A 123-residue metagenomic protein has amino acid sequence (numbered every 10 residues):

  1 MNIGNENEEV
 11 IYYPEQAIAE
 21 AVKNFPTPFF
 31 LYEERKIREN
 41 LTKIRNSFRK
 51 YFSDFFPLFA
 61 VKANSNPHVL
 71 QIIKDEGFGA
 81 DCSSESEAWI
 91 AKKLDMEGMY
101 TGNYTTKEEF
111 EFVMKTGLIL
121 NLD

Functional and structural regions predicted by a protein language model:
M1-N121: A charged N-terminal "starter" segment
